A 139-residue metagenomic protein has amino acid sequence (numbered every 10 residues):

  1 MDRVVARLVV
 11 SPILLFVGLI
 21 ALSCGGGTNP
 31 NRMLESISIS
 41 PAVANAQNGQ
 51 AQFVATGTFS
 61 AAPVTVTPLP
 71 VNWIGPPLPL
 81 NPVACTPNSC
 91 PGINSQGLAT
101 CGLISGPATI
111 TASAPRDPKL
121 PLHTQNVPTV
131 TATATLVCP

Functional and structural regions predicted by a protein language model:
M1-S23: Sec-dependent bacterial lipoprotein signal peptides
C24-P139: Extracytoplasmic soluble-region selector
